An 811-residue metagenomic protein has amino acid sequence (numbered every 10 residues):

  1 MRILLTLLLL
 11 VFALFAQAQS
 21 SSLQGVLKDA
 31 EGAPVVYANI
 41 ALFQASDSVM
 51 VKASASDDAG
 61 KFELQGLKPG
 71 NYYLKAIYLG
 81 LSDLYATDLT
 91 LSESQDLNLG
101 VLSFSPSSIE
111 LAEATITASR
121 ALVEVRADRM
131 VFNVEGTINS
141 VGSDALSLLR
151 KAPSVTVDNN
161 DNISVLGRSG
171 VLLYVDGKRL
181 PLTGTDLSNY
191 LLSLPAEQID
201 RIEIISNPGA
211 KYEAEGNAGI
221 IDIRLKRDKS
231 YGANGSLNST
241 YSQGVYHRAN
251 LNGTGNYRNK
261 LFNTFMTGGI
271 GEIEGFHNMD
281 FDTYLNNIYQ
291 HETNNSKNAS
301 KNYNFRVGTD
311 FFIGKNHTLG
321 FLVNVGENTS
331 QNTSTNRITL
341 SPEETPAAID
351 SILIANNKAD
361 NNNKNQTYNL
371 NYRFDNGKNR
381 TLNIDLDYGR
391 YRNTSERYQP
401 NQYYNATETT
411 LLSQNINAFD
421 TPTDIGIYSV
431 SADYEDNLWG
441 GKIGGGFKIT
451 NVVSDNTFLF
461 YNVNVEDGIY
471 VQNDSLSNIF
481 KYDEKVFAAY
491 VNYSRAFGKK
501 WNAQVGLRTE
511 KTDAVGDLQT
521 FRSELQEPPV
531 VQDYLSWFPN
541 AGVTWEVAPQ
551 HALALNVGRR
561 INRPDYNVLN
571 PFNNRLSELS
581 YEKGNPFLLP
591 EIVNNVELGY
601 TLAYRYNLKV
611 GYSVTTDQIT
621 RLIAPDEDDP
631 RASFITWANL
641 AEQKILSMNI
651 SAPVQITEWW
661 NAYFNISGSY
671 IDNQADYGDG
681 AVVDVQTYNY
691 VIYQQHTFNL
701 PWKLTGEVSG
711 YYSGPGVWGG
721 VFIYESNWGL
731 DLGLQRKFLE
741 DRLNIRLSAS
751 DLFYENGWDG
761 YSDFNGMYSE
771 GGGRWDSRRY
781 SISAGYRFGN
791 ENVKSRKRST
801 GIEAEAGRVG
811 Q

Functional and structural regions predicted by a protein language model:
N39-F43, I77-L79, D96-I138, D158-N160 (+3 more regions): Short, acidic, small-residue-rich periplasmic hinge/interaction motif at the N-terminus of Gram-negative outer-membrane
A45-K61: Short, acidic Ser/Thr/Gly-rich low-complexity loop/linker segments typical of extracellular and cell-surface proteins
V101-S103, A145-S147, L187-L191, I204 (+2 more regions): N-terminal periplasmic accessory domains that precede and gate Gram-negative outer-membrane beta-barrel machines
V125, N162-N207: Periplasmic plug
Y246-E274, N278, I288-S334, N363-Q366 (+3 more regions): Transmembrane beta-barrel wall of Gram-negative outer-membrane proteins
T293, A418, I427-S431, V471-N478 (+6 more regions): Outer membrane beta-barrel strand-and-loop segments of large Gram-negative receptors, especially TonB-dependent
N304-N328, N357-L518, E546-Q550, Y606-V610 (+2 more regions): Face-selective signature of the C-terminal outer-membrane beta-barrel domain
N357, N478-E484, Q532, I561-K609 (+4 more regions): Outer-membrane beta-barrel signature, preferentially recognizing the C-terminal barrel domain of Gram-negative
